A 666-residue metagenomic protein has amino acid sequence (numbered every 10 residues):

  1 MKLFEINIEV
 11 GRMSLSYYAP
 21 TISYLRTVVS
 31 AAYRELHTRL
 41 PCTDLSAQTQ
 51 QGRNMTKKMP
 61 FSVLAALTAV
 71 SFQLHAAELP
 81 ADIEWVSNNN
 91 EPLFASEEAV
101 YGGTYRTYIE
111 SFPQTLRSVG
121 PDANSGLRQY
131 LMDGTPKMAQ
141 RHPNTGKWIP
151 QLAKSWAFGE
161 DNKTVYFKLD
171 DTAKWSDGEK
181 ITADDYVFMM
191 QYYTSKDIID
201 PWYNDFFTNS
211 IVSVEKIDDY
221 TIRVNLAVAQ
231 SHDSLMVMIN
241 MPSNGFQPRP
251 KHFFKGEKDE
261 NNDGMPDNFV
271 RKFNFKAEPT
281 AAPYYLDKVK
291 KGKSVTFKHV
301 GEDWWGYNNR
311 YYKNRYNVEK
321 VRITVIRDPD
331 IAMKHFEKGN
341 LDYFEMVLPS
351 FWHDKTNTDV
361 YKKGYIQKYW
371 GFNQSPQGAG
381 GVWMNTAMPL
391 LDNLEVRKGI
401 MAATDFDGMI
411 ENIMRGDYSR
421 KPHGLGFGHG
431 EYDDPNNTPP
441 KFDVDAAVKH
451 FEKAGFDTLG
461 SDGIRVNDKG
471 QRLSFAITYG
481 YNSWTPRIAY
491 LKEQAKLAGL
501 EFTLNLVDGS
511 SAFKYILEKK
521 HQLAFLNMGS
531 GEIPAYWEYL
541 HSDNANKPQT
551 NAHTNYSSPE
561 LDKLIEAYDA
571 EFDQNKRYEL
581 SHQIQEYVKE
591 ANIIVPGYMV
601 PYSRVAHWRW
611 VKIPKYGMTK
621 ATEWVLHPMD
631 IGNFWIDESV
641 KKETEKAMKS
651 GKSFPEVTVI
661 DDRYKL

Functional and structural regions predicted by a protein language model:
E78-L93, Y101-E160, Q191, P279: N-terminal lobe/hinge region of extracytoplasmic solute-binding protein
N88-N90, I109, K290-V295, H299 (+5 more regions): Detector for C-terminal structural segments
E91-E97, Y101, I109-Q129, Q151-L152 (+7 more regions): A structural "hinge/loop" feature
R106, T182-M189, D219-N225, A282-P283 (+8 more regions): Alpha-helical secondary-structure segments
K154-I199, I217, R223-N225, A332-H335 (+1 more regions): Aromatic- and charge-enriched surface segment that lines or borders ligand/interaction sites
D170, K272, D303-T356, K492 (+1 more regions): Ligand-site clamp/hinge motif
S195-K196, D287-K298, T324-M388, G399 (+3 more regions): Extracellular/periplasmic solute-recognition and catalytic clefts
N204-D263, P283-K290: Surface-exposed binding/hinge segments that line and control ligand-binding clefts or catalytic entry sites
